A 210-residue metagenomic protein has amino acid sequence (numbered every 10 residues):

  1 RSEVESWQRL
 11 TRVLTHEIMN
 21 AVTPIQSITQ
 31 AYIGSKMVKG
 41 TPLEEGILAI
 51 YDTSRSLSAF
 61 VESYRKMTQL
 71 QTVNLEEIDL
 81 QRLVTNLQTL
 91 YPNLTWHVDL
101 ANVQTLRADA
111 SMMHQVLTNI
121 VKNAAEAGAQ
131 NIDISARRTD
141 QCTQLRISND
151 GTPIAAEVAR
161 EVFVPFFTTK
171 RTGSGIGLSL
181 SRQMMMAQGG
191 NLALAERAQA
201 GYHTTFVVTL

Functional and structural regions predicted by a protein language model:
I28, T41-N93: Conserved DHp (HisKA) dimerization/phosphotransfer helix of two-component histidine kinases, i.e., the long coiled-coil
Q69-V73, T105-A108, T169: Conserved micro-motifs of the catalytic ATP-binding
H97-T105, S111: Conserved catalytic submotifs in the C-terminal HATPase_c
N131-Q141: Short beta-strand/loop element within the Bergerat-fold HATPase_c
I154-P165: Short conserved segment of the HATPase_c
G177, S181: Short alpha-helical Gxxx[C/S/T] motif in the catalytic ATP-binding
M185-M186: Detector for a conserved hydrophobic position within an alpha-helical segment of the HATPase_c
G189-R197: Glycine-rich ATP-binding loops of the HATPase_c
